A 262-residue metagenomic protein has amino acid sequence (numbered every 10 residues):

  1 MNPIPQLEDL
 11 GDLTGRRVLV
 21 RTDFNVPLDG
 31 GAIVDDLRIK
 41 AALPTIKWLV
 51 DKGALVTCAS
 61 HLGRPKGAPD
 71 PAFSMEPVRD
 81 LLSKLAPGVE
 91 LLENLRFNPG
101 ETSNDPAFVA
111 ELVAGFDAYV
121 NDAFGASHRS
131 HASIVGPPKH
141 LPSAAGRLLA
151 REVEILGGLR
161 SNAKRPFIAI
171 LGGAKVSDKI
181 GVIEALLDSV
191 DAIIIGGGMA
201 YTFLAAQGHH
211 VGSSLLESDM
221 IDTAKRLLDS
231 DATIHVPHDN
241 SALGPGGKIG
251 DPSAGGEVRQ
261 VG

Functional and structural regions predicted by a protein language model:
M1-G262: Active-site loop-to-helix "anion-binding N-cap" substructures in soluble metabolic enzymes
